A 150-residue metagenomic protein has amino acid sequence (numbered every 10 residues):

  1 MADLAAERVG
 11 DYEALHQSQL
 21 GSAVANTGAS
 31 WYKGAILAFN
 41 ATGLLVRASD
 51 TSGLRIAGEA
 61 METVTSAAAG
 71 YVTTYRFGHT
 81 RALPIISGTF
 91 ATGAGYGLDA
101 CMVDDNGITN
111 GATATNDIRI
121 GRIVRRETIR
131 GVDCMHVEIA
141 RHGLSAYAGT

Functional and structural regions predicted by a protein language model:
M1-T150: Surface-exposed, low-hydrophobicity beta-strand/loop segments enriched in small/polar/acidic residues
